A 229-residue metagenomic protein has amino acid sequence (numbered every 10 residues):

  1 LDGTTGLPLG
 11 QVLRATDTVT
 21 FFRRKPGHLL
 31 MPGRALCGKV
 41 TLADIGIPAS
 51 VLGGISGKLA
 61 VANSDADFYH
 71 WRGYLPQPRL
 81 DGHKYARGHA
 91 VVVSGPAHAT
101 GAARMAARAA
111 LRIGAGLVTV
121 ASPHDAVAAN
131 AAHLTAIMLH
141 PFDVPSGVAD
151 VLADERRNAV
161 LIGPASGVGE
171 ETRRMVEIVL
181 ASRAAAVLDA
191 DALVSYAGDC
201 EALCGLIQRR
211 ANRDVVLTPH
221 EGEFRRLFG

Functional and structural regions predicted by a protein language model:
L1, D189-A190: Conserved acidic functional residues
L1-L7, F224-R226: Proline/glycine-rich low-complexity loops and linkers
L13-D17, R23-L188, V194-G229: Small-residue (G/A/S/T)-rich helix-start motifs and N-terminal tracts that mark the onset
